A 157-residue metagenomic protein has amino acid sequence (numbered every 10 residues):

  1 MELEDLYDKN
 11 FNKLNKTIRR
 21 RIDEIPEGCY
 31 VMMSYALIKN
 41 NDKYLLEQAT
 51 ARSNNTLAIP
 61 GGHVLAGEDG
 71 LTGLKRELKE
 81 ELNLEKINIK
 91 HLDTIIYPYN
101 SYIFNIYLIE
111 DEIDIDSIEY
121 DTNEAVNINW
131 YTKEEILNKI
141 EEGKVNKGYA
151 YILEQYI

Functional and structural regions predicted by a protein language model:
M1-Y35: Acidic, metal-coordinating catalytic segment for phosphate/diphosphate chemistry, firing primarily on the Nudix
E2-E4, M32-S34, D42, N105 (+1 more regions): Change "...and in nucleic-acid phosphodiester-cleaving endonucleases..." to "...and in nucleic-acid processing enzymes
L14, L92-D93: Local beta-strand/beta-hairpin segments that build beta-sheet-rich folds
D23-C29, T94-I106: Acidic pyrophosphate-coordinating catalytic loop
V31-L57, G61: A glycine-rich, hydrophobic loop/mini-helix early in the fold
L46, A58-L92: The catalytic Nudix box helix
R52-L57, A66, P98-I157: Nudix hydrolase/Nudix homology domain
